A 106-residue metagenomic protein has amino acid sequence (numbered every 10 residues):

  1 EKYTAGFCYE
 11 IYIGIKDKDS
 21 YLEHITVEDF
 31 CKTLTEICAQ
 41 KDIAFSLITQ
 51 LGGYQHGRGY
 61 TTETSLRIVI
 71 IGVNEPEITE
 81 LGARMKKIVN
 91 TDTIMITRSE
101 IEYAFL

Functional and structural regions predicted by a protein language model:
E1-L106: Positively charged, small/polar-rich N-terminal and surface patches that mediate targeting and assembly and bind
